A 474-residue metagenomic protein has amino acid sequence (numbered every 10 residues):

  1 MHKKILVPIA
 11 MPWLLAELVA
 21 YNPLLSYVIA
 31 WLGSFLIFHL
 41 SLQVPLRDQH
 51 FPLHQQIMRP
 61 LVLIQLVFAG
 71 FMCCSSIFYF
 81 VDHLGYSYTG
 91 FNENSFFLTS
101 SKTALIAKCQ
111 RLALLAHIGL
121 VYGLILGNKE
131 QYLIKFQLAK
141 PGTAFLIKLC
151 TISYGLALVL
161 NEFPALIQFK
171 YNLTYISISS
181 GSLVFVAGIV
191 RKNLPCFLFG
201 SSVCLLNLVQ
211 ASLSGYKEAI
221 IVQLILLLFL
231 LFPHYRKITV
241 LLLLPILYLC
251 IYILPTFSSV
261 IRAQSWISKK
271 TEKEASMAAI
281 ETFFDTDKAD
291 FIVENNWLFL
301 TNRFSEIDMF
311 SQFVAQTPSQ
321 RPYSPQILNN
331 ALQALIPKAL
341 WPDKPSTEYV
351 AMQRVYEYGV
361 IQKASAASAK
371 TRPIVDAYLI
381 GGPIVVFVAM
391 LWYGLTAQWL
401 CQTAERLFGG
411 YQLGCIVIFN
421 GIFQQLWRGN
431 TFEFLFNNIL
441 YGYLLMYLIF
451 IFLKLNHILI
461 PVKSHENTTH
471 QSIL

Functional and structural regions predicted by a protein language model:
M1-N128, C204, L227-C250, Y441-M446 (+1 more regions): N-terminal "leader" segments that precede or initiate the main folded domain
M1-P8, L53-L66, Q137-L149, K192-G200 (+1 more regions): Membrane-interfacial loop-to-transmembrane alpha-helix junctions, especially the N-terminal start
A10-L18, V67-I77, T151-N161, S202-S212 (+2 more regions): Aromatic-anchored segments of alpha-helical transmembrane domains
L40-Q43, I178-I189, L391-Q402: Hydrophobic, aromatic-rich transmembrane alpha-helices and their immediate juxtamembrane boundary segments
Y86-L242, I246-S265, I460, S464 (+2 more regions): Membrane-embedded catalytic interface detector for glycan/lipid assembly enzymes
L166, K363-L474: Hydrophobic alpha-helical segments
L242-P345: Aromatic-rich transmembrane-lumenal/periplasmic boundary elements in polytopic membrane proteins
P318-G381: Long extracytoplasmic/lumenal interhelical loops at the membrane interface of multi-pass membrane proteins
